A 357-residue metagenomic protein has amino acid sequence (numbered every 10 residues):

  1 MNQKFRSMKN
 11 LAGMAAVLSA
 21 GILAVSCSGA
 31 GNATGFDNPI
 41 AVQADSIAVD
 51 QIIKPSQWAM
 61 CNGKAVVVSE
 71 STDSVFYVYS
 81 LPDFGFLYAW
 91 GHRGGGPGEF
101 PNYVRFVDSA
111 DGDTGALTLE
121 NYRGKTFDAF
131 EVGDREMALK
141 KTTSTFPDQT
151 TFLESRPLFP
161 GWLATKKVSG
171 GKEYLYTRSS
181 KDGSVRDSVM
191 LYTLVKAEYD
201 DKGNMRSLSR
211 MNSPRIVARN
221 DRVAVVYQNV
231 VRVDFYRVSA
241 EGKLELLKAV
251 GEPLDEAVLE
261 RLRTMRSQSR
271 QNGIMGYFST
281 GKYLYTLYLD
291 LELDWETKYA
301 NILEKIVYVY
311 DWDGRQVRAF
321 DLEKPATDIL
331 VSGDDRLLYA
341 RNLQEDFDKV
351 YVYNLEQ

Functional and structural regions predicted by a protein language model:
L23-S26: C-terminal motif of bacterial Sec signal peptides marking the signal peptidase cleavage site
G31-I53, W312-R315: A short helix->beta-strand "capping" segment at the edge of beta-propeller domains
D45-F76, K282-E292: Beta-strand-rich domains and repeat architectures in extracellular enzymes and scaffolds, especially beta-propellers
P55-C61, R105-D113, E154-F159, M205-N220 (+3 more regions): Structural signature of eukaryotic scaffold interfaces centered on beta-propeller domains
G85-Y122, T143-P147, E323-T327: Blade-loop segments of beta-propeller domains
R123-T126, F130-G171, L191-K196: Asp-box/WD-like beta-propeller blade repeats and closely related beta-sheet repeat scaffolds
Y176-S180, Y299-R315, V352-L355: Beta-propeller blade signature
T286-I302, D348-Y353: Short, conserved, GDST-rich strand-edge loop motifs in beta-rich repeat architectures
